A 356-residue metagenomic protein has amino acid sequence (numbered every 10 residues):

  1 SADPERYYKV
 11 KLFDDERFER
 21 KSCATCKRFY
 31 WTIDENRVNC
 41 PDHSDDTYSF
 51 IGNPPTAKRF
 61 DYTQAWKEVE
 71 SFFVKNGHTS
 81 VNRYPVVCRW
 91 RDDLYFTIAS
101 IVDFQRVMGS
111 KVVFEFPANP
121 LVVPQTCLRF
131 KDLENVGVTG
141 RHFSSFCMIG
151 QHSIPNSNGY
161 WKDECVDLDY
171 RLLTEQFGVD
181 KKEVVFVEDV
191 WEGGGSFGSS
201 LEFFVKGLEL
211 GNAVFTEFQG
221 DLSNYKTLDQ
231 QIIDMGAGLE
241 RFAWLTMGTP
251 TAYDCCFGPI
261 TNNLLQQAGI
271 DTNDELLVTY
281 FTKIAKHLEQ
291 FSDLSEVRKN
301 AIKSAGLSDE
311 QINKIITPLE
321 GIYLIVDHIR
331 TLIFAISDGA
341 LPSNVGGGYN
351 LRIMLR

Functional and structural regions predicted by a protein language model:
A2-E16: Short, intrinsically disordered linker segments that flank or connect zinc-binding domains
F18-R20, S200: Short, acidic/polar N-cap/turn motifs at the starts of alpha helices
R20-C23, K27, N36-R37: Residues immediately within or flanking Cys/His clusters that coordinate Zn2+ in small zinc-binding modules
I33-T47: Cysteine-rich micro-motifs
F50-R352: Structured aminoacyl-transfer and RNA-binding surfaces used for tRNA recognition/handling in the translation apparatus
L355: Aromatic-lined, polymer-binding surfaces characteristic of secreted/periplasmic polysaccharide-degrading enzymes
